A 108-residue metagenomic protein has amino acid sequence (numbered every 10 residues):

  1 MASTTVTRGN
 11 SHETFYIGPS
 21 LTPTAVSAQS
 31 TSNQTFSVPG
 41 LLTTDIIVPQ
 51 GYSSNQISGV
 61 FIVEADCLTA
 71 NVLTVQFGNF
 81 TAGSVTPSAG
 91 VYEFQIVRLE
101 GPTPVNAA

Functional and structural regions predicted by a protein language model:
M1-L41, L73, G83-A108: Extracellular receptor-binding modules and their adjoining Ser/Thr/Gly/Asp/Asn-rich linkers
L42-I46: Extended extracellular/luminal ectodomain segments enriched in beta-structured repeat modules
V48-Q50, D66, Q76, Q95-V97: Residues in well-ordered beta-strands of folded domains
P49-A70: Surface patches in mature domains of proteins
N71-F77: A generic structural motif
F80: Short beta-strand-plus-loop segments that form exposed binding edges in beta-rich domains
